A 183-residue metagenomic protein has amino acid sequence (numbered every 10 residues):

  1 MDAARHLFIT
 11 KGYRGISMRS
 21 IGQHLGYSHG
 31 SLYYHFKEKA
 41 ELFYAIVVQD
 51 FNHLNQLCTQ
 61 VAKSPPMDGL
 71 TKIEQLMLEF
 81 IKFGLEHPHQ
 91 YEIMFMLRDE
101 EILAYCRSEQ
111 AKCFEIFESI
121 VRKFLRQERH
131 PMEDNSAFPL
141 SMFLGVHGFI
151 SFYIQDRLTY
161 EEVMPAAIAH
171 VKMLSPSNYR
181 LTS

Functional and structural regions predicted by a protein language model:
A3, L7-E41, A45: Helix-turn-helix
T10-R14, H87, Q127: Short coil/turn segments at alpha/beta junctions that flank glycine-rich nucleotide-binding fingerprints
S17, E92-F95, L103, E133 (+1 more regions): Short, hydrophobic secondary-structure boundary micro-motifs
F36, M96-E100: Short helix-capping/turn signature of helix-turn-helix
Y44-D50, L57, M94: Alpha-helical DNA-contacting segments of helix-turn-helix folds
A45, T59-E86, F138-M142: Hydrophobic alpha-helical connector segments
N52-N55, T59, I102-Q127, S136-L140 (+1 more regions): Amphipathic alpha-helical packing segments from all-alpha helical-bundle domains
E86, I93-M96, K123, M142-E161 (+1 more regions): Amphipathic C-terminal alpha-helical segment
